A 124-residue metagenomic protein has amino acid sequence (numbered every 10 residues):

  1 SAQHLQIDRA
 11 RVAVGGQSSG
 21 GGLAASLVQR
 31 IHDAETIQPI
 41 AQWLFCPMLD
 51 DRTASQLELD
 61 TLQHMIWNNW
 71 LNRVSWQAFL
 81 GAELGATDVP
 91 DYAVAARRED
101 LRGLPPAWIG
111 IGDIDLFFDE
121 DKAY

Functional and structural regions predicted by a protein language model:
S1-Y124: Alpha/beta-hydrolase superfamily serine-hydrolase fold, recognizing
